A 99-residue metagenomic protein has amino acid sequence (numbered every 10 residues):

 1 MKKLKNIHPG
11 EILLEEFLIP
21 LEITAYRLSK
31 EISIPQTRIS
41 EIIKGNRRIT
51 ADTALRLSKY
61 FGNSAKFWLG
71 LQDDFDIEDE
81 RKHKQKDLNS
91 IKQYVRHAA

Functional and structural regions predicted by a protein language model:
M1-I23, G70: A short, Lys/Arg-rich alpha-helix, primarily the initiator
P9, S64-A65: Hydrophobic side chains within well-formed alpha-helices
L18, S29, S58: The alpha-helix within a helix-turn-helix
I23-E41: Short alpha-helical DNA-recognition segment
P35, N46, F61, Q72-F75: The DNA-recognition helices of helix-turn-helix-type DNA-binding domains
N46-K59: Short, basic-rich loop-to-helix N-cap that marks the start of a DNA-contacting helix
L69-A99: Short, charged recognition helix plus adjacent turn of helix-turn-helix-like nucleic-acid-binding domains
